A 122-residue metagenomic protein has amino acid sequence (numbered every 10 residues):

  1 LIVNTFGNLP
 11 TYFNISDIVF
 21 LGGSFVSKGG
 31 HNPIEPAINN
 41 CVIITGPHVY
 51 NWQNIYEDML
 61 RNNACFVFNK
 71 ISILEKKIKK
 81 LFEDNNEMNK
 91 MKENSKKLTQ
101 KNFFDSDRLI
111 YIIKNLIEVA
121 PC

Functional and structural regions predicted by a protein language model:
L1-C122: Nucleotide-activated sugar donor-binding and catalytic core shared by glycosyltransferases and related lipid-linked
